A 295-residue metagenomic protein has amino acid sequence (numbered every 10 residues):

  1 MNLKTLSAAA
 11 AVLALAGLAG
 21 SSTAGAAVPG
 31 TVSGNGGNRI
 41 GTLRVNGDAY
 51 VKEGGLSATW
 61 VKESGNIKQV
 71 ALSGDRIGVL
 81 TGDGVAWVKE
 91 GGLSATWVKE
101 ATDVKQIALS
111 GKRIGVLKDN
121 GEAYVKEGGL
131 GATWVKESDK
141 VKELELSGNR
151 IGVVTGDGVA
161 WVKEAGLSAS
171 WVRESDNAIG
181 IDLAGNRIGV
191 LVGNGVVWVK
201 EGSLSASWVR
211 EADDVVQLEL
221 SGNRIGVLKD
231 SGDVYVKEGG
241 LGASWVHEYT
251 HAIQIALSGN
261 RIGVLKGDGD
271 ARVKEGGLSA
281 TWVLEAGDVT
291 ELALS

Functional and structural regions predicted by a protein language model:
M1-A9: Bacterial N-terminal signal peptides that target proteins for export
A16-T23: C-terminal segment of classical bacterial N-terminal signal peptides
G30, N35, I40-L43, A49-K52 (+31 more regions): Fold-core signature of tandem repeat domains
